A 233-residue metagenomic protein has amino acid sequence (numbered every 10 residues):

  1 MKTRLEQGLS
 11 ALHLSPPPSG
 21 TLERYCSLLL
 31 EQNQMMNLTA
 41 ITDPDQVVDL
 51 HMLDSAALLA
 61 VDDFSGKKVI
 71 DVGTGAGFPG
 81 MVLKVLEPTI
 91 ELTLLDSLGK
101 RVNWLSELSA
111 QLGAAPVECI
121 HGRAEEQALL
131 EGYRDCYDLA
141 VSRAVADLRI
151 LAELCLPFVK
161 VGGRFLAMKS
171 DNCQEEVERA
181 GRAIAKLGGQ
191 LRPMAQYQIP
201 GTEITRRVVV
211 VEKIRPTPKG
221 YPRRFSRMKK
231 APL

Functional and structural regions predicted by a protein language model:
M1-L38: N-terminal auxiliary segments of SAM/dcSAM-dependent transferases
L9, N33, L108-S109, G181-I184: Conserved hydrophobic residues forming the short capping helix/wall of the S-adenosyl-L-methionine
E31, M35, V47-S65: Conserved alpha-helix/loop element of class I SAM-dependent methyltransferases that forms part of the SAM/SAH-binding
A56-A152: Conserved SAM/SAH cofactor-binding pocket of Class I
E87, V159-V161: Helix-to-beta-strand junctions that scaffold the AdoMet/dcAdoMet cofactor pocket in Class I SAM-dependent enzymes
R101-N103, C173, V177: Short alpha-helix immediately C-terminal to the canonical SAM-binding loop
G162-N172: Conserved beta-strand signature within the Rossmann-like core of class I S-adenosyl-L-methionine
E178-L233: SAM/dcSAM-binding transferase cores
